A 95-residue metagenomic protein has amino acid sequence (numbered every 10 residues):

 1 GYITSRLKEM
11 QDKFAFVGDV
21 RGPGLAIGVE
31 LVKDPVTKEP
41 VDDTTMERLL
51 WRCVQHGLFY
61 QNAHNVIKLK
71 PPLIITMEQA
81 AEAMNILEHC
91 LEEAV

Functional and structural regions predicted by a protein language model:
G1-V95: Conserved N-terminal phosphate-binding loop of PLP-dependent enzymes in the Aspartate aminotransferase
